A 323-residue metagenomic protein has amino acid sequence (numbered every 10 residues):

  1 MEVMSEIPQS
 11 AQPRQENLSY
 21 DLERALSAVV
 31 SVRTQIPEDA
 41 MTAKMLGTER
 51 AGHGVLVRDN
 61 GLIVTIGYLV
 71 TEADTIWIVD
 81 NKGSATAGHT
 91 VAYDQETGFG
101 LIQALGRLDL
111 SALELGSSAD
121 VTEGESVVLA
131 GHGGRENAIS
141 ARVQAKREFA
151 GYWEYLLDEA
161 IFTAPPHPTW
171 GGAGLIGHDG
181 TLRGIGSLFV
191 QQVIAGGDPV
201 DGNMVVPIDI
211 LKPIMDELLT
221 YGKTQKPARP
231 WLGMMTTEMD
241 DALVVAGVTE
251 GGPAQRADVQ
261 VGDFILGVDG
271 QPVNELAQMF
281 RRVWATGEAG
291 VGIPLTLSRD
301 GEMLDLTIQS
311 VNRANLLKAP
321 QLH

Functional and structural regions predicted by a protein language model:
M1-L22, L110, L182-M239, R281 (+3 more regions): C-terminal cap/linker of serine protease catalytic domains
E6-S10, P37-D39, A51, L56-A138 (+6 more regions): Conserved active-site neighborhood of the chymotrypsin/trypsin-like protease fold
R24-M45: A short, Trp-centered hydrophobic/proline-enriched beta-strand micro-motif
V30-V32, G54, G61, T65 (+13 more regions): Terminal peptide-recognition signature
D39-G47, A92-G98, K146-I161, I194-D198 (+2 more regions): Gly/Ser-enriched beta-turn/beta-hairpin loop segments
K44, A73-T75, L110, G131-R142 (+3 more regions): Active-site loop architecture of trypsin-fold serine endopeptidases
S117-D120, A173-L175, D179, G247 (+2 more regions): A short glycine-leucine-enriched loop at secondary-structure breakpoints that most characteristically corresponds
P166, E217-R282, S298, E302-H323: PDZ/PDZ-like groove recognition
